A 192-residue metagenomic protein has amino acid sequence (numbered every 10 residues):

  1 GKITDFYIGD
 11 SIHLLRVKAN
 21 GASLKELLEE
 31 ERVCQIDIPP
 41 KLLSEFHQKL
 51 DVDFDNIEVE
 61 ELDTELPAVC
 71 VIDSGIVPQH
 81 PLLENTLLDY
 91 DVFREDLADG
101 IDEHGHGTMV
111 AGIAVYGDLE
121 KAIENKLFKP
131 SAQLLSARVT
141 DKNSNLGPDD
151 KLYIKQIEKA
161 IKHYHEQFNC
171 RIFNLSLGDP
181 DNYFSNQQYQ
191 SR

Functional and structural regions predicted by a protein language model:
G1-E60: Autoinhibitory propeptides
S11, E30, D63-L66, K129-P130 (+1 more regions): Short, well-ordered loop/turn elements at secondary-structure boundaries
A19-A22, V52-E58, G117-E120, I157-A160 (+1 more regions): Short alpha-helical segments and helix-capping/turn motifs at coil-helix boundaries
G21, S74, L177: Residues immediately flanking
E26, T86, M109, I113 (+3 more regions): Alpha-helical scaffold elements adjacent to nucleotide-binding pockets in ATP/GTP-utilizing enzyme cores
E30-V33, I113, G117, A160-Y164: Generic, well-ordered alpha-helical scaffold segments in large soluble proteins
V59-Y90, L97-L152, F184-S185: Subtilisin-like serine protease catalytic core
D141-R192: Substrate-binding/access-modulating region of protease and related hydrolase catalytic domains
